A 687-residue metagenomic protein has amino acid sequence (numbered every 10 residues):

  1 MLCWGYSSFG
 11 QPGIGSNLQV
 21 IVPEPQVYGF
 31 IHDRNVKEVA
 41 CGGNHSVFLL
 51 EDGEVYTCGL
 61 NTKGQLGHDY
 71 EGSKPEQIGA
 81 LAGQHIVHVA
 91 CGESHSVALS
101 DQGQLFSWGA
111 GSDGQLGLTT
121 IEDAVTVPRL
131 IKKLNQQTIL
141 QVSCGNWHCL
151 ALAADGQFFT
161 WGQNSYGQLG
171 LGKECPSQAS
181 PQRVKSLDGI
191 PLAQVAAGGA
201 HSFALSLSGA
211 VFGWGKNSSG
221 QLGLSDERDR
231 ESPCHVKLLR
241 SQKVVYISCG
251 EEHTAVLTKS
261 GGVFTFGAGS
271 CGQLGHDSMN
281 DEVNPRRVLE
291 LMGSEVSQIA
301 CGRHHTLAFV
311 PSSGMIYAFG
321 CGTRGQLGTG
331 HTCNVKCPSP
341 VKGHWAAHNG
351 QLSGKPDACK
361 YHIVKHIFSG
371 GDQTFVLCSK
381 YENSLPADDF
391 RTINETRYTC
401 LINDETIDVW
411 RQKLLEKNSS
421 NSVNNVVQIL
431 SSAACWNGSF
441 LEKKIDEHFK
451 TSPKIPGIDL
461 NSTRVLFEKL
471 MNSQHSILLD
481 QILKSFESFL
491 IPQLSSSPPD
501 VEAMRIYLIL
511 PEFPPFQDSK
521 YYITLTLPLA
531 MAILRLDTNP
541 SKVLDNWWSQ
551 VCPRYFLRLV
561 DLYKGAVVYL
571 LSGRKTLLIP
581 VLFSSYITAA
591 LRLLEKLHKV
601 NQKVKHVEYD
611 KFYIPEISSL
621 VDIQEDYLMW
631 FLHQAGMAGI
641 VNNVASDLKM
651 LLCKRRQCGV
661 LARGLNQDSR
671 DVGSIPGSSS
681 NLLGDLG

Functional and structural regions predicted by a protein language model:
L2-V22, Y56, L60-K74, F106 (+9 more regions): Short glycine/serine- and acidic-residue-enriched loop/turn motifs that recur at repeat junctions
C3, H45-F48, T57, H95-A98 (+10 more regions): Conserved core positions of repeat-based scaffolds
L18, H32, A40, A82 (+15 more regions): Conserved loop/turn at the beginning of each blade in beta-propeller domains
A40, F48, G79, A90 (+15 more regions): Conserved beta-strand position repeated across blades of beta-propeller domains
E251-H253, A268, S294, I299-S313 (+1 more regions): Loop/turn-rich, solvent-exposed surfaces of beta-rich toroidal or solenoidal domains
M315, C321, H331-A346, Q351-Y398: Blade-level signature of beta-propeller repeat domains, shared across WD40, Kelch, NHL, RCC1 and BNR/Asp-box propellers
P386-R656, G687: Extended low-complexity, proline/serine/acidic/glycine-rich cytosolic segments
